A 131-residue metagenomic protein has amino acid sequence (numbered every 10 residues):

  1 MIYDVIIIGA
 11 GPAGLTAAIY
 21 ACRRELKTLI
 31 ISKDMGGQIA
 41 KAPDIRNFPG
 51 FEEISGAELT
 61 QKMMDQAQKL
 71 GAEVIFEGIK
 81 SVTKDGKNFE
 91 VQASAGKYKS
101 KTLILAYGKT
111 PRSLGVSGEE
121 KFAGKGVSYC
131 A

Functional and structural regions predicted by a protein language model:
M1-I6, G36, V74-A131: FAD-binding core/adjacent interface of flavoenzyme oxidoreductases
I2-L29: N-terminal Rossmann-like FAD-binding beta1-loop-alpha1 element of flavoenzymes
G14, G37, I54, R112-S113: Flexible, glycine-rich phosphate/dinucleotide-binding loops and adjacent beta-alpha linkers at cofactor/substrate
A21-C22, P43-R46, S117-K121: Short, glycine/charged-enriched secondary-structure capping and boundary segments
I30-A40: N-terminal glycine-rich anion-binding loops that anchor highly charged ligand groups
A40-K97: N-terminal Rossmann-like dinucleotide/flavin-binding domain of flavoprotein oxidoreductases that bind FAD/FMN
